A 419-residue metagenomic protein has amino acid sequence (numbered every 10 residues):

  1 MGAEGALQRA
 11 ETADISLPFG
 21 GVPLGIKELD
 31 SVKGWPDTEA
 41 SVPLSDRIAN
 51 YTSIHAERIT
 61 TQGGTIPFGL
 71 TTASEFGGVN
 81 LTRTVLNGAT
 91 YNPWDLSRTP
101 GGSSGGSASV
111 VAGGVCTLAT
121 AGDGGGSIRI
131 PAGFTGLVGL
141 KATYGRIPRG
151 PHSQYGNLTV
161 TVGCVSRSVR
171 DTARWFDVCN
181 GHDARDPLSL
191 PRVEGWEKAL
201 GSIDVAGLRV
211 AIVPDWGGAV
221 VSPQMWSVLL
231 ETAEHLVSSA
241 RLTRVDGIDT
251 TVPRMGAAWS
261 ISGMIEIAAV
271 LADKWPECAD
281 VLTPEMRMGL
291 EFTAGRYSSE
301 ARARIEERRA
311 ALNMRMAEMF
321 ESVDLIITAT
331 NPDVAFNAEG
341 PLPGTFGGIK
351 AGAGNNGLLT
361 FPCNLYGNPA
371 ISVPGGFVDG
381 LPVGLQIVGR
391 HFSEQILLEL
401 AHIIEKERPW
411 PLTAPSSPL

Functional and structural regions predicted by a protein language model:
M1-G124, A240, E318: Gly/Ser-rich catalytic/binding loops embedded in alpha/beta enzyme cores
F19-E39, D204-V213, I261-A317, S372-P382: Short helix-loop capping/hinge segments that flank enzyme active sites or metal/cofactor-binding pockets
G21, K27, T61, F68 (+2 more regions): Glycine-rich, small-residue loops and helix-cap segments that act as flexible hinges at active-site edges
G25, P43-R47, V160-R167, F292-Y297 (+1 more regions): Short, well-ordered beta-strand elements within core beta-sheets of diverse protein domains
P36-D46, S222-P223, F336-P343: Glycine/threonine-rich flexible loop motifs
G124-G150: Glycine/threonine-rich beta-strand-loop-alpha-helix active-site module that forms ligand/phosphate-binding
K141-S227, E407-L419: A short helix-breaking turn/cap at a secondary-structure junction
E197-L200, P223-I248, A272-C278, R302-V323: Acyltransferase
